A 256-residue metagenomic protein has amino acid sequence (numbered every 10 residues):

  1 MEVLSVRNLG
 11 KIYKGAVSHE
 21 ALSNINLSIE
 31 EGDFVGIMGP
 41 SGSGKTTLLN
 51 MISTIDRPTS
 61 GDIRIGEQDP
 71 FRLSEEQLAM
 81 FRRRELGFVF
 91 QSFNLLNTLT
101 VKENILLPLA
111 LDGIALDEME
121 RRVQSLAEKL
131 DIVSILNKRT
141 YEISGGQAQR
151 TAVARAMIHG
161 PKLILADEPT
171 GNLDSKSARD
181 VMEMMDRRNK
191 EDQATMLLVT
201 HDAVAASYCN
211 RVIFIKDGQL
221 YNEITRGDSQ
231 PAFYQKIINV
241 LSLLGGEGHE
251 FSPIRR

Functional and structural regions predicted by a protein language model:
M38-P40: The feature captures the beta-strand-to-loop junction immediately N-terminal to the Walker
G61-D69: Conserved ABC transporter NBD signature motif
L99-L107: Short coil-to-helix segment of the ABC ATPase nucleotide-binding domain corresponding to the Q-loop/switch region
R139-Q149: Conserved ABC ATPase signature
I158-K162: A short, proline-enriched helix->beta-strand linker immediately N-terminal to the Walker B motif in ABC-type P-loop
I164-D167: Catalytic Walker B motif of ABC-type/P-loop ATPase nucleotide-binding domains
Q219-L243: Conserved beta-strand-loop-alpha-helix hinge in the C-terminal portion of ABC ATPase nucleotide-binding domains
